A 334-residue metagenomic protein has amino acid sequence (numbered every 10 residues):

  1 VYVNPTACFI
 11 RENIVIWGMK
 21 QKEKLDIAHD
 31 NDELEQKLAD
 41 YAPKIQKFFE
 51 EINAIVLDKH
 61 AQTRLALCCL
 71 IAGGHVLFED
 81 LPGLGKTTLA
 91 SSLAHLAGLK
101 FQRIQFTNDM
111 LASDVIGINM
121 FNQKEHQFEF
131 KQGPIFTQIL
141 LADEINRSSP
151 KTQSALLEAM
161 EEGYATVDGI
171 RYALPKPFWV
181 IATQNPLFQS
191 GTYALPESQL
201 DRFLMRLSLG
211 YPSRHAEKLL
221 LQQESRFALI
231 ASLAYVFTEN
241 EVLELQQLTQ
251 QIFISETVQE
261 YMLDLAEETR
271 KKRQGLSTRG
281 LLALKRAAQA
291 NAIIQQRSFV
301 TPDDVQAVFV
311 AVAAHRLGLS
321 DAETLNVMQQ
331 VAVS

Functional and structural regions predicted by a protein language model:
I27, K272-S334: C-terminal engagement/docking regions of AAA+ P-loop ATPases
L38-A42, I55, L209-Q274, R297-S298 (+2 more regions): Conserved C-terminal "switch" segment of AAA+ ATPases
A42-H75, L81: Pre-Walker A (pre-P-loop) alpha-helix and adjacent loop at the N terminus of AAA/AAA+ ATPase modules, a conserved
L67, N122-L141: Conserved alpha-helical scaffold flanking the Walker A/P-loop in AAA+ ATPase domains
I71-F106: Walker A/P-loop
G74-H75, T137-I139, P175-I181: Loop/turn-to-beta-strand initiation segments
L96-N122: AAA+/P-loop NTPase substrate/partner-engagement loops
N122-E125, S148-T152, M160-V236, E244-T249 (+1 more regions): Canonical AAA+ ATPase core
